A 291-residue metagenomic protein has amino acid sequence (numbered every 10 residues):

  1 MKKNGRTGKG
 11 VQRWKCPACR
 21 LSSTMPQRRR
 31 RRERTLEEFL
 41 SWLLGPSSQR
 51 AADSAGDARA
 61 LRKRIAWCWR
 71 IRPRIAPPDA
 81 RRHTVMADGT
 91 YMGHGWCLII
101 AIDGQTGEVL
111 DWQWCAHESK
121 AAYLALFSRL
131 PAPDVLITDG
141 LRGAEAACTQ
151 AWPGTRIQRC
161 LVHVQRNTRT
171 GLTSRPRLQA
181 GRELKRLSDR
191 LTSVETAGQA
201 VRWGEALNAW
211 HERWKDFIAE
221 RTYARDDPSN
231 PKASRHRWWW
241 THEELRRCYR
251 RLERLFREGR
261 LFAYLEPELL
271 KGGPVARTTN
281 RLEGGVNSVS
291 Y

Functional and structural regions predicted by a protein language model:
K2-W42: Basic, short loop/linker segments at the boundary and entry of helix-turn-helix/winged-helix-like folds
V11, K15, S22-M25, S54-G154 (+1 more regions): RNase H-like nuclease fold core
R13, R20, T24-R30, T138-L141 (+2 more regions): Acidic/histidine-rich catalytic cores and adjacent linkers of DNA breakage/strand-transfer/modification proteins
T35, Q49-R50, E108-W112, P131-A132 (+1 more regions): Short acidic, glycine/Ser/Thr-rich loop/turn "cap" segments at secondary-structure junctions
L43-D53: Short, charged amphipathic recognition helices of the HTH superfamily and cognate SANT/SANTA-like modules
S119-A122, C160, E195-Q199: Intrinsic-disorder/low-complexity, polar/charged segments
D139-R142, A146-S188: Conserved beta-strand -> loop -> alpha-helix junction used to position metal-binding or nucleic-acid-contacting
